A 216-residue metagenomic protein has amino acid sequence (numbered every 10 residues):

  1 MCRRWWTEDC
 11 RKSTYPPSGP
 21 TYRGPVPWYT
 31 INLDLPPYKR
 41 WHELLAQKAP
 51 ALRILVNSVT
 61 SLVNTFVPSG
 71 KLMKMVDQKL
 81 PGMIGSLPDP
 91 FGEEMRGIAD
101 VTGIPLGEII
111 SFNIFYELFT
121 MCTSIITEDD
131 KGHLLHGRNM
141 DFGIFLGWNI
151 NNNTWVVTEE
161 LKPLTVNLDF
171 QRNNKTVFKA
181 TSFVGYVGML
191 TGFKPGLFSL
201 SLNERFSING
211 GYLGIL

Functional and structural regions predicted by a protein language model:
C2-L216: N-terminal mature-domain region immediately after signal-peptide cleavage in secreted/organellar precursors
